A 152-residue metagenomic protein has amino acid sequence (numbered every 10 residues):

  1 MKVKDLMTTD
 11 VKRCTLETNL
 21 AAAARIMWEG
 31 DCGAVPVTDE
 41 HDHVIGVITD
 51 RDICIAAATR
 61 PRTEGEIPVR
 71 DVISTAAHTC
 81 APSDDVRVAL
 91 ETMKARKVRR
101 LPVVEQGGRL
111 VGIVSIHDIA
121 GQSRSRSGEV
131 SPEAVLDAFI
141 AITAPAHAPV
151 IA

Functional and structural regions predicted by a protein language model:
M1-D10, T49-R96, L110, S115-A152: Tandem CBS (Bateman) regulatory domains
T8, K12-V35, D42-V44, I48 (+2 more regions): N-terminal first-folded block
R13-D31, T38, C80-K97, V103-E105: The conserved cystathionine-beta-synthase
M27-G30, V35-R51, M93, L101-H117: A glycine-centered beta-loop-beta connector
